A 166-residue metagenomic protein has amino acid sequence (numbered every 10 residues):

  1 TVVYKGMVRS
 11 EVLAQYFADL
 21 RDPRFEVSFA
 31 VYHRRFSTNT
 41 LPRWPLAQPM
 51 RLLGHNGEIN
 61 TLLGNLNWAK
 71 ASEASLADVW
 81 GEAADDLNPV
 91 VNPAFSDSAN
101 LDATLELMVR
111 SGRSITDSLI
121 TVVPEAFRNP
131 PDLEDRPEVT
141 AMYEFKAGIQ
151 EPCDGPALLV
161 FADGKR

Functional and structural regions predicted by a protein language model:
T1-R166: Conserved short alpha-helical segments that host acidic/polar catalytic motifs at enzyme active sites
